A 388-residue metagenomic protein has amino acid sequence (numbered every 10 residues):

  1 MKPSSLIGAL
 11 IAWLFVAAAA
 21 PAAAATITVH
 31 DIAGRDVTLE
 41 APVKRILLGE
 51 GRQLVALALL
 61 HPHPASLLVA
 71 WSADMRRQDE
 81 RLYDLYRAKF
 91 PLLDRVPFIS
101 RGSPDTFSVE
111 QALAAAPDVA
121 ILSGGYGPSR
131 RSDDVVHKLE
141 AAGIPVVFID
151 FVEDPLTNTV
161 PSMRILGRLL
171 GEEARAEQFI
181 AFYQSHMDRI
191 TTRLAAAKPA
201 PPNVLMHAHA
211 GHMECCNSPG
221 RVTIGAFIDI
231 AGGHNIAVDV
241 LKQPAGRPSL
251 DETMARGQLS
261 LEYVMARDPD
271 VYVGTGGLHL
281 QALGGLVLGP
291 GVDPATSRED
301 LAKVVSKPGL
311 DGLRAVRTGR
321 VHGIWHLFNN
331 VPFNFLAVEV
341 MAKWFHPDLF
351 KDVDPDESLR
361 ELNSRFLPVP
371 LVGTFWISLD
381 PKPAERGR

Functional and structural regions predicted by a protein language model:
M1-S5: Positively charged n-region of N-terminal signal peptides that target proteins for export
G8-A19: Bacterial N-terminal signal peptides
A23-R388: N-terminal ligand-binding lobe of clamshell/alpha-beta domains
